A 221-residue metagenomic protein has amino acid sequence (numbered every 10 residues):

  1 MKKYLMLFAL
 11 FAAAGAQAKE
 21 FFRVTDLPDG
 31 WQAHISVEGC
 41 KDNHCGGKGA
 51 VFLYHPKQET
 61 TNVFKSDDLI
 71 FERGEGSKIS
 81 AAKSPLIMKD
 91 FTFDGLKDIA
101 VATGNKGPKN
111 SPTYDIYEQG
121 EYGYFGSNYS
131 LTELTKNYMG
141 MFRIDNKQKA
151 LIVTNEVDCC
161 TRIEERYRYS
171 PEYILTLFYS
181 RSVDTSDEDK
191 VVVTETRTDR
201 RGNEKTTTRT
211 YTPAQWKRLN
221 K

Functional and structural regions predicted by a protein language model:
Y4-A13: Sec-dependent N-terminal signal peptides
Q17-F52, N146-K221: Acidic, small-residue rich beta-repeat scaffolds with periodic aromatic anchors
F21-D26, S36, S80-F91, K136-A150: Beta-propeller blade termini
Y54-K57, N110-Y129, R166-P171: Beta-propeller blade repeat segments, especially FG-GAP/WD-type strand-to-loop junctions in 6- to 7-bladed propeller
V63-D67, G126-E133, T176-S182: Beta-propeller fold detector
S66-P85, T132-F142, T161, D189: Repeat-based blade/solenoid architectures
D94: Acidic carboxylate motifs that coordinate Ca2+ or other divalent cations, activating on Asp/Glu
I99-T103, L151-T154: Hydrophobic beta-strand segments that make up the repeating blades of beta-propeller and related beta-repeat
